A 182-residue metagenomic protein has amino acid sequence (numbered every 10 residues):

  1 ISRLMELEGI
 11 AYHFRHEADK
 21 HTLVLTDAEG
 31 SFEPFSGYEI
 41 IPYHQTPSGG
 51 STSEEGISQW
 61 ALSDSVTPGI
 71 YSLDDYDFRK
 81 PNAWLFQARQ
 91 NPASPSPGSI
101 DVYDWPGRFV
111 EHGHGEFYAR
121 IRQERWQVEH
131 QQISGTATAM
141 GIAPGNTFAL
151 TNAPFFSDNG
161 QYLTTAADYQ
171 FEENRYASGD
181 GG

Functional and structural regions predicted by a protein language model:
I1-G182: Amphipathic alpha-helical and helix-coil boundary elements used as assembly and membrane-proximal scaffolds
